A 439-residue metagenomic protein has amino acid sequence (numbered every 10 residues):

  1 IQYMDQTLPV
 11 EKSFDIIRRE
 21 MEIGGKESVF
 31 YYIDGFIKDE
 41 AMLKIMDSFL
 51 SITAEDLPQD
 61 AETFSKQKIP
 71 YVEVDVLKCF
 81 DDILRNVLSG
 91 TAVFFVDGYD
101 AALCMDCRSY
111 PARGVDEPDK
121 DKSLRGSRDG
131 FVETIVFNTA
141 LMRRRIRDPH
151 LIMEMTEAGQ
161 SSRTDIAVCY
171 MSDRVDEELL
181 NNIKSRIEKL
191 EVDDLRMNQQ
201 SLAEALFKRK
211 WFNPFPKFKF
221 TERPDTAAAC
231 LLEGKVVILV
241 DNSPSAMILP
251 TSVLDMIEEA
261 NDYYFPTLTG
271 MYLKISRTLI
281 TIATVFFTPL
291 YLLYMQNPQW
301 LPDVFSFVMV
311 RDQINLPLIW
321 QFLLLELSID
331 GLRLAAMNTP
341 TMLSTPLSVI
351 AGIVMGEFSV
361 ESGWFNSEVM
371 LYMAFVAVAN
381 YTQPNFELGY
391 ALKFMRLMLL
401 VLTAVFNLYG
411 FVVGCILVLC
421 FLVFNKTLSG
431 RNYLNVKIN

Functional and structural regions predicted by a protein language model:
I1-L290, Y294, W300, L422-N439: Membrane-embedded alpha-helical signal segments
R147, E188, R333, V360 (+1 more regions): Short polybasic/polar patches that bind polyanions
V237-I238, S245, T251-P384, L388-L397: Transmembrane alpha-helical segments that form the functional core of multipass membrane systems
S367-N439: Hydrophobic alpha-helical transmembrane segments of membrane transport and translocation systems, primarily multi-pass
